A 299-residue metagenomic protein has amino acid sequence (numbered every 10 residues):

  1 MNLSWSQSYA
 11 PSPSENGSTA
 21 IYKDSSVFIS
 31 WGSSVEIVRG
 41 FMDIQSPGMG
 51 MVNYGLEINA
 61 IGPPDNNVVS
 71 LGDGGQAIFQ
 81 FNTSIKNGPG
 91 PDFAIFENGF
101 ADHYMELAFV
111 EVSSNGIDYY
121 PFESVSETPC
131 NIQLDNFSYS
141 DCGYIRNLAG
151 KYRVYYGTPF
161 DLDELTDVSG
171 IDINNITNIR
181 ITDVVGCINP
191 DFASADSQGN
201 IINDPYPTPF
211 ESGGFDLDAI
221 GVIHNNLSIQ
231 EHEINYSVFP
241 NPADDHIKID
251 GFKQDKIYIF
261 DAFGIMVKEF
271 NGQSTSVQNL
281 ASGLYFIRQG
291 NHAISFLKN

Functional and structural regions predicted by a protein language model:
M1-S8, F286, A293: Bacterial Sec-dependent N-terminal signal peptides
W5-A108, S124-N225: A domain-level signal for the mature, folded cores of soluble proteins
A108, Y120, H292-S295: Short beta-strand segments
A108-V110, I257: Short beta-strand elements bearing conserved aromatic residues within extracellular beta-rich modules
D118-P121, M266: Residue-level detector of beta-propeller blades
F122-E123, F270: Short hydrophobic alpha-helix segments
Q230-N299: C-terminal outer-membrane/trafficking sorting elements
